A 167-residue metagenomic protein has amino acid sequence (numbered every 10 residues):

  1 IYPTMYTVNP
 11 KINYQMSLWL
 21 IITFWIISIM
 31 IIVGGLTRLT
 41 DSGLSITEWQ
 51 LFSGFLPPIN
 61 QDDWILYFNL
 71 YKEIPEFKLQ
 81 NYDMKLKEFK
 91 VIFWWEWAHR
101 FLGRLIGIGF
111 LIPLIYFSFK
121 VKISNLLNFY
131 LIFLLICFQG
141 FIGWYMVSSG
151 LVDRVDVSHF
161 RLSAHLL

Functional and structural regions predicted by a protein language model:
I1-I27: Start-transfer (signal-anchor) and selected internal transmembrane alpha helices of multi-pass inner/ER membrane
M16-L20, I123-F133: Membrane-interfacial loop-to-transmembrane alpha-helix junctions, especially the N-terminal start
L18-Q50, G54: N-terminal signal-anchor transmembrane alpha helix
I22-I29, V33, L105-I115, L131-F141 (+1 more regions): Lipid-exposed faces of alpha-helical membrane segments in multi-pass integral membrane proteins
I32-R38, C137-R154: C-terminal ends of transmembrane alpha-helices and the immediately adjacent extracellular/lumenal or cytosolic loop
L70-F110: Individual transmembrane alpha-helix segments
L114-K122: Structural signal for the C-terminal ends of transmembrane alpha-helices and the immediately following loop
D153-L166: Non-cytosolic membrane-interface motifs at loop->transmembrane helix junctions
